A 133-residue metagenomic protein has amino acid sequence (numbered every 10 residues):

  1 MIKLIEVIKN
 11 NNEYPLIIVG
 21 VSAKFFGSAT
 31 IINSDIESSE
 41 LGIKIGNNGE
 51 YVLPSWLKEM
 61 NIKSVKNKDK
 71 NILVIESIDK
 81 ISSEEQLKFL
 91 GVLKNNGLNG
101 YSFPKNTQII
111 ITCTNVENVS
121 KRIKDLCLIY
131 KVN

Functional and structural regions predicted by a protein language model:
M1-G27, N95: Pre-Walker A (pre-P-loop) alpha-helix and adjacent loop at the N terminus of AAA/AAA+ ATPase modules, a conserved
N11-N12, N67-D69, F103-N106: Short loop/turn elements that form and flank the Walker-type P-loop nucleotide-binding site in RecA-like NTPase cores
I18-V19, V74-E76, T107-T114: Structural recognition of the conserved hydrophobic beta-strand(s) that form the central parallel beta-sheet of P-loop
A23-K24, I36-S38, K80, T114-N118: Conserved nucleotide-binding/hydrolysis micro-motifs of P-loop NTPases
F25-L57, S64: AAA+/P-loop NTPase substrate/partner-engagement loops
A29-N33, K105, V119-N133: A short helix-turn-beta junction within AAA+ P-loop NTPase domains corresponding to the substrate/partner-engaging
E59-L93, V119-L126: Conserved AAA+/SF3 P-loop NTPase catalytic/coupling segment centered on the Walker-B
S82-I110: Conserved catalytic/switch belt of AAA+ P-loop NTPases
